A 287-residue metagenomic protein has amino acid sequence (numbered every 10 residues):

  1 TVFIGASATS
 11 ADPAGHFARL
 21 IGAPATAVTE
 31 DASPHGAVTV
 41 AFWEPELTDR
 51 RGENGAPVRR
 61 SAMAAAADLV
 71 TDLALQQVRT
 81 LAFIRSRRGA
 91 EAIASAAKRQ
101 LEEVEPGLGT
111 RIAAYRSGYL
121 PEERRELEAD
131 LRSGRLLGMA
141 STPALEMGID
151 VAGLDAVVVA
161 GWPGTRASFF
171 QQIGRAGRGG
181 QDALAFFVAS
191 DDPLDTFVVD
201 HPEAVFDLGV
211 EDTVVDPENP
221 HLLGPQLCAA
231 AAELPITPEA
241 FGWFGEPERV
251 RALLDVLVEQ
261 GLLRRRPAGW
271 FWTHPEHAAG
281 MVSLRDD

Functional and structural regions predicted by a protein language model:
V2-A6, S10-A92, D191-D192, E211-E218 (+1 more regions): Conserved interdomain linker/interface between the two RecA-like ATPase lobes of SF2 helicase motors
A67-T71, E128, E146: Short hydrophobic/charged patches on amphipathic alpha-helices used for structural packing and interfaces
R87-T110: Conserved helicase motor "Helicase C" RecA-like lobe of SF1/SF2 P-loop NTPases
A113-T142: Conserved helicase ATPase core of P-loop NTP-dependent helicases/translocases
E126-E128, T142-A144, S168-I173, H277-A278: Short beta-alpha junctions and helix-cap segments that line functional grooves
R135-L136, W162-D216: Conserved segment of the helicase C-terminal RecA-like domain
A140, L145-W162, A183-F186: A short beta-strand element within the Helicase C-terminal
P220-D287: C-terminal accessory/connector segments of nucleic-acid motor ATPases
